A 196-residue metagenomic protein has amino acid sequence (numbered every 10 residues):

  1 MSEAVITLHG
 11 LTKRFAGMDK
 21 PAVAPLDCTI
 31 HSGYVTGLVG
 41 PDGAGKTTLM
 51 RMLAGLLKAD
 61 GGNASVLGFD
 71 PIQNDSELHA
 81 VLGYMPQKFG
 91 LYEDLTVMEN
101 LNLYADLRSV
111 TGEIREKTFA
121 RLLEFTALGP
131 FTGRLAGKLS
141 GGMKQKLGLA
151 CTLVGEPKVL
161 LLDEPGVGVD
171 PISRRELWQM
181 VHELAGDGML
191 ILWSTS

Functional and structural regions predicted by a protein language model:
M1-A4: Primarily ABC-family ATPase nucleotide-binding module
I6, K13-S196: ABC transporter nucleotide-binding domains
